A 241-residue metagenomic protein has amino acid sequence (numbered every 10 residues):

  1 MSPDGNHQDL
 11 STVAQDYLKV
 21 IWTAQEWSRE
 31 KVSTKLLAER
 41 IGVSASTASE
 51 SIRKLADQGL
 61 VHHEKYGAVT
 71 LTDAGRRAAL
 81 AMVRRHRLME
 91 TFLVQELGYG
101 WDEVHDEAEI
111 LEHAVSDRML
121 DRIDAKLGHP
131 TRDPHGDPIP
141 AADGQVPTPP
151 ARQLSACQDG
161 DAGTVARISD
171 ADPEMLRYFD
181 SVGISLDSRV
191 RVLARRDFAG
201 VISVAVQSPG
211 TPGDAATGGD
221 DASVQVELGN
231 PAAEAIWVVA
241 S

Functional and structural regions predicted by a protein language model:
M1-G42: Extreme N-terminal segment that seeds HTH/winged-HTH DNA-binding domains in transcriptional regulators
I52-R53: Short, hydrophobic-biased segments on the C-terminal half of alpha helices that form "recognition helices"
D57-E64: A short, conserved structural fragment
G67-H86: Basic, amphipathic "hinge/linker" alpha-helix immediately C-terminal to the N-terminal HTH DNA-binding motif
E112-P231: Mid-protein regulatory/catalytic core that forms ligand/cofactor-binding pockets and protein-protein interaction
